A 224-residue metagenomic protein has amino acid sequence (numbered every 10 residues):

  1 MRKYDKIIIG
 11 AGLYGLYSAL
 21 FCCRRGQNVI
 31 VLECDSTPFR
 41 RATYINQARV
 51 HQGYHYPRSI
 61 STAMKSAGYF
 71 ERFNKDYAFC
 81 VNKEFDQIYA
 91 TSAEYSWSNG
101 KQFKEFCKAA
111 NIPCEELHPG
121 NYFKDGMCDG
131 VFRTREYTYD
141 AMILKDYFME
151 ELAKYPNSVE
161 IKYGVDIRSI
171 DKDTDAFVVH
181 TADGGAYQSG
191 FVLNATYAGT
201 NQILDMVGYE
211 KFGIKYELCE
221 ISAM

Functional and structural regions predicted by a protein language model:
M1-Y14, I30: Beta1/beta-strand and adjacent pyrophosphate-binding region of the FAD-binding site in flavoprotein oxidoreductases
C23-Y44: Glycine-rich FAD pyrophosphate-binding loop
Q27-V29, C114, V192: Hydrophobic anchor at the start of a short beta-strand that flanks the dinucleotide cofactor-binding loop
F39, G185-M224: Central helical "cap/lid" subdomain
Q47-Y122, M127-G130: Dinucleotide-binding Rossmann-like beta1-alpha1 core, especially the glycine-rich loop that anchors the ADP
F132-F191, A195-Q202: Helical element adjacent to the flavin cofactor pocket in flavoenzyme catalytic cores
